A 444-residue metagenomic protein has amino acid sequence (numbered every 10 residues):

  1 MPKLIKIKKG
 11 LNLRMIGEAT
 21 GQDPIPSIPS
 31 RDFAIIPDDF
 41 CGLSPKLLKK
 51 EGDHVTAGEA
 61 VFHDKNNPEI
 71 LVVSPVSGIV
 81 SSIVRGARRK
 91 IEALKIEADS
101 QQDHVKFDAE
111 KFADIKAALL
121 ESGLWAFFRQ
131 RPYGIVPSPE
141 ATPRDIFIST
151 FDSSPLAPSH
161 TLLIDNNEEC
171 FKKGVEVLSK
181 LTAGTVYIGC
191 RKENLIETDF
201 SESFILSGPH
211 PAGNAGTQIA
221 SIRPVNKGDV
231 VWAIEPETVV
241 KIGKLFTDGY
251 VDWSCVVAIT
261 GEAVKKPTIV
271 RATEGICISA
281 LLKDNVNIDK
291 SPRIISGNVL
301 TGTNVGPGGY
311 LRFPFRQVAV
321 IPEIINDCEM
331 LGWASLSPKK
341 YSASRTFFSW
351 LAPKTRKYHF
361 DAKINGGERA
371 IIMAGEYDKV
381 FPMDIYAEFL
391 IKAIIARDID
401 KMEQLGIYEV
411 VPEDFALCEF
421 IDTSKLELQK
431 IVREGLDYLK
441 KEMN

Functional and structural regions predicted by a protein language model:
M1-L13, P24, S81, G86-D103: Mobile cofactor-carrier "swinging-arm" domains
M1-L48, H63, S203-L206: N-terminal, Lys/Arg-enriched amphipathic/low-complexity engagement segments that precede the first folded domain
P29, C41, N66, V264-K266 (+1 more regions): Residues that act as N-cap/strand-start positions at coil-to-secondary-structure junctions
I36-F40, K50-G52, D64-N66, I83 (+1 more regions): Acidic/polar N-terminal loop/beta-strand segments that form early-domain functional surfaces
D39-P45, V55-G58, N67-S82: Generic structural motif
I70, V84-N444: Buried, small/hydrophobic-residue-enriched core segments of structured protein domains
